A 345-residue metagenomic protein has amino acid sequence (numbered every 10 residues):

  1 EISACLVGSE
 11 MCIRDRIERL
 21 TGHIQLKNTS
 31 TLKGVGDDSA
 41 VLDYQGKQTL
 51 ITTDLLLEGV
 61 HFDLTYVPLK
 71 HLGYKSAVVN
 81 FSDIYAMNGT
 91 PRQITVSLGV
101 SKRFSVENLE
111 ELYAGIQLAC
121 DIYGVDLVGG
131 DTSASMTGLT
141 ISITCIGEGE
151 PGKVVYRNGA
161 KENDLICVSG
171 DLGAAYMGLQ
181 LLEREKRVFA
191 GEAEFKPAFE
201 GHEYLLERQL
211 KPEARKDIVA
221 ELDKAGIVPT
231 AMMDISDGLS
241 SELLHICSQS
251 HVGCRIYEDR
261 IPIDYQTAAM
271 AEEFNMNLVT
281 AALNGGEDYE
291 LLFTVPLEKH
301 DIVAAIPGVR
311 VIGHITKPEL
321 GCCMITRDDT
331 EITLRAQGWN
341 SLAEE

Functional and structural regions predicted by a protein language model:
E1-G8, I13: Single conserved hydrophobic/aromatic residue that forms the stacking wall/gate of nucleotide- or nucleobase-binding
E10, D15-N28, R103-D126, A134-I141 (+3 more regions): Glycine-/charge-enriched secondary-structure boundary and capping motifs
S30, A40-E58, Y85-R92: N-terminal glycine-rich anion-binding loops that anchor highly charged ligand groups
V41, N80, N88, L127 (+4 more regions): Residue-level signal for inorganic ion chemistry
D43, L56, R92-E185, H314: Glycine-rich anion-binding loops of enzyme active sites
K70-Q93, A114-I122, E221, S241-I246: Small-aliphatic-rich amphipathic alpha-helix that forms the alpha element of a beta-alpha
G178-F199: Short, compositionally biased
K196-H245: Polyanion-binding loop/helix "lid" in catalytic or ligand-binding cores
